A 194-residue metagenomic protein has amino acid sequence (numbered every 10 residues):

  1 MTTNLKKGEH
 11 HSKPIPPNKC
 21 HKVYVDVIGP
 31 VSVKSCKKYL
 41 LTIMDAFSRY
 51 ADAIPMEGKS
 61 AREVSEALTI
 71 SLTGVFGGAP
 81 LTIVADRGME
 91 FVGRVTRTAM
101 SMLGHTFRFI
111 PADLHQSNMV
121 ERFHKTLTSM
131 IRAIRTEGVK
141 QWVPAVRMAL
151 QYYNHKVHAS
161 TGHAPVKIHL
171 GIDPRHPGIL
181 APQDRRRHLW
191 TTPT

Functional and structural regions predicted by a protein language model:
M1-S129, G171-T194: Retroviral integrase
A99, Q116-H163, K167, I172-P174: Charged alpha-helix within mobile-element recombinases
